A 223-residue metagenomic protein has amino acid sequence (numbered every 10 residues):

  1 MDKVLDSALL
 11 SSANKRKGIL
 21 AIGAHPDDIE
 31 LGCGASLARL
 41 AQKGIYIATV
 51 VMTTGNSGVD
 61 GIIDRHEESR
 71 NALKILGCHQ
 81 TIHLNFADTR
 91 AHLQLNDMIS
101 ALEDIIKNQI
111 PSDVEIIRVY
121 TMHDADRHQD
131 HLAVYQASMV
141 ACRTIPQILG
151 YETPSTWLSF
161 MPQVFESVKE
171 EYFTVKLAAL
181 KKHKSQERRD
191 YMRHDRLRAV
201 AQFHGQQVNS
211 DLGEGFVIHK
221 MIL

Functional and structural regions predicted by a protein language model:
M1-I117, V140-T144, V200: Active-site rim/loop-helix segments in enzyme catalytic domains that contact anionic ligands
M1-N14, P111, T144-Q147, T153-L223: The feature marks non-catalytic terminal segments
I29, N56-G58, T89, A125-H131 (+2 more regions): Active-site environment of divalent metal-dependent phosphoester hydrolases
V50-V51, G150-E152: Short beta-strand segments
G55, F86, D124, T153 (+1 more regions): Flexible loop residues that form catalytic and substrate-binding hotspots at small-molecule/glycan-binding clefts
G61-I63, L132, S159-V164: Short aromatic-enriched loop/helix-cap "lid" or pocket-rim segments at secondary-structure transitions that line
I116-R127: Acidic beta-strand-to-loop metal/phosphate-binding motif
Q129-A141: Short Gly/Thr/Asp-enriched flexible loops that form oxyanion-binding sites at enzyme active sites
